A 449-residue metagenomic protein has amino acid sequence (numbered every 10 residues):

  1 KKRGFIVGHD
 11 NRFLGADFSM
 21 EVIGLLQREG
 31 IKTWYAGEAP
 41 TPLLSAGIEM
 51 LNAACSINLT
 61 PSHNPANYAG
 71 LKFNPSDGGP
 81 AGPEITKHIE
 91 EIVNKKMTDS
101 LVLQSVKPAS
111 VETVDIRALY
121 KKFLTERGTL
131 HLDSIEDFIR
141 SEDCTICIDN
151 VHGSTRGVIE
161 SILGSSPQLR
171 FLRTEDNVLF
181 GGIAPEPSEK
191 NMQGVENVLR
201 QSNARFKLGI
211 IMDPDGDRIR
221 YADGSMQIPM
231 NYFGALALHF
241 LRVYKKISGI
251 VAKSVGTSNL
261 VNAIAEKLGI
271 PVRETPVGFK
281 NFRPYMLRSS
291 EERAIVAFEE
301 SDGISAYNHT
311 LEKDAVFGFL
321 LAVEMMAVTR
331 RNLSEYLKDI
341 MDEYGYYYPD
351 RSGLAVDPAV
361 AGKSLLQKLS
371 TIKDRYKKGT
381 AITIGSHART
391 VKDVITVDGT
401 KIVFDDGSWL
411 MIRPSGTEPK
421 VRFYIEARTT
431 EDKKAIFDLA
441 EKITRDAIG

Functional and structural regions predicted by a protein language model:
K2-D10, T145-I148, G249-V255: Short glycine-rich phosphate-binding loop at a beta-alpha junction
G4-Y68, S161-Y221: N-terminal small/polar loop signature for handling phosphorylated ligands or for N-terminal nucleophile
V7-N11, I148-N150, D223, I425-A427: Short glycine-centered, acidic/aromatic-flanked micro-motifs in structured strand/loop junctions that mark active-site
F18, P40, I85, T155 (+3 more regions): Catalytic-loop motifs flanking and including active-site residues across diverse enzymes
T33-P42, M226-N231, A252-S254, E274-V277: Active-site nucleophile and cofactor-binding loops and adjacent substrate-binding regions of central metabolic enzymes
A66-N67, P75-G82, E91, M97 (+1 more regions): Replace "Mg2+/Mn2+-dependent" with "divalent metal-dependent
A69-N203: Gly/Ser/Thr-enriched, mixed-charge loops and adjacent short helices that form phosphate/oxyanion-binding elements
R205-L208, I247-G416, K420-Y424, T430-G449: Phosphate-binding and adjacent anionic-ligand microenvironments
